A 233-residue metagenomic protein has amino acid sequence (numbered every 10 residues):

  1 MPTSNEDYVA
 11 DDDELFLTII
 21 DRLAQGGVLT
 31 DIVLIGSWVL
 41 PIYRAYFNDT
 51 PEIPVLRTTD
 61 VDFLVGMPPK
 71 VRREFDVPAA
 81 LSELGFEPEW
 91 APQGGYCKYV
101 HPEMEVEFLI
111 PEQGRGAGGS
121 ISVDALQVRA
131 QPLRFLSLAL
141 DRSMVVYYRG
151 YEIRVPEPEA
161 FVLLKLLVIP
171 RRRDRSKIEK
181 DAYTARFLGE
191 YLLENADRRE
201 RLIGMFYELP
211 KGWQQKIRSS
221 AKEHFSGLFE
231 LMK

Functional and structural regions predicted by a protein language model:
M1-K233: Compositionally biased terminal segments of proteins
